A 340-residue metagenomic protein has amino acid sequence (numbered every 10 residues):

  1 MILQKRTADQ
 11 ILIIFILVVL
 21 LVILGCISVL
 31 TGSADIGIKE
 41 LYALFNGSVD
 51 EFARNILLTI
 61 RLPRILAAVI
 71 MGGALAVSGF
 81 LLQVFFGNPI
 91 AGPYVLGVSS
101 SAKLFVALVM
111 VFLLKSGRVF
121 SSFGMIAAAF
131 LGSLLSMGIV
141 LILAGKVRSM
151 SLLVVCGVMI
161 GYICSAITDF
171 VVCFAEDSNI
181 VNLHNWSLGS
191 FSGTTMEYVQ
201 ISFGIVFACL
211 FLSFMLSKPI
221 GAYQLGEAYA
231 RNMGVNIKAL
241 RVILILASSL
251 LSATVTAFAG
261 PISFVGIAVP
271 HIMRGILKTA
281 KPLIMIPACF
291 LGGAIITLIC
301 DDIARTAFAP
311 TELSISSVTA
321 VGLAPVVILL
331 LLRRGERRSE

Functional and structural regions predicted by a protein language model:
M1-E340: Alpha-helical transmembrane segments in inner-membrane proteins
